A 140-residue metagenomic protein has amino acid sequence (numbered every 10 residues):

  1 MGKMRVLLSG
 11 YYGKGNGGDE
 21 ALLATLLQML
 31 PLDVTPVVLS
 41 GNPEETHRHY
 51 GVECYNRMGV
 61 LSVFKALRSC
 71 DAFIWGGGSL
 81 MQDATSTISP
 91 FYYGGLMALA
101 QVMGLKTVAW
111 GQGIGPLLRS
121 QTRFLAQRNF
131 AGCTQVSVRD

Functional and structural regions predicted by a protein language model:
G2-R119, R128-N129, Q135: Aromatic- and Gly/Pro-rich donor/ligand-binding loops that form nucleotide- or phosphate-bearing donor binding pockets
Q121-R123: Short, glycine/polar-rich helix-capping loops at beta-to-alpha or helix-loop-helix junctions that flank or form
T134-D140: A short, active-site helix/loop in glycosyltransferases that binds the activated sugar's phosphate group
